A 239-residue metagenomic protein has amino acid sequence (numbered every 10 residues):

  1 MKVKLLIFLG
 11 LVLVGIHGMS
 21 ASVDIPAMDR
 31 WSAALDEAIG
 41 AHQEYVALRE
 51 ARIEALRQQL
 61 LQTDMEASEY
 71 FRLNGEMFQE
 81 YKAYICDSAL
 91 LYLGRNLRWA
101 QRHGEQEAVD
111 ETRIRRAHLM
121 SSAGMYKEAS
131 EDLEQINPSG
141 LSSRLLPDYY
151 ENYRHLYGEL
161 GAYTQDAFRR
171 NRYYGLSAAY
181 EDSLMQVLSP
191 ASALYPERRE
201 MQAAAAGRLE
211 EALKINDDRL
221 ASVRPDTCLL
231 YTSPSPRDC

Functional and structural regions predicted by a protein language model:
M1-A34, A38, Y153: Bacterial Sec-dependent N-terminal signal peptides
S22-E76, A83, D87: N-terminal leader/linker segments that initiate helical-solenoid repeat arrays
Q43-A55, A83-G94, S122-L133, F168-Y180 (+1 more regions): Helix-turn-helix repeat elements of alpha-solenoid scaffolds
R57-L145: Post-signal peptide N-terminal segment of secreted/secretory-pathway proteins
E76-F78, A117, R154, G161 (+2 more regions): Conserved small-residue packing positions in alpha-helical repeats and bundles
R95-W99, E134-S139, A178-Q186, N216-P225: Amphipathic alpha-helical segments of tetratricopeptide repeats
Y231-C239: Single conserved hydrophobic/aromatic residue that forms the stacking wall/gate of nucleotide- or nucleobase-binding
